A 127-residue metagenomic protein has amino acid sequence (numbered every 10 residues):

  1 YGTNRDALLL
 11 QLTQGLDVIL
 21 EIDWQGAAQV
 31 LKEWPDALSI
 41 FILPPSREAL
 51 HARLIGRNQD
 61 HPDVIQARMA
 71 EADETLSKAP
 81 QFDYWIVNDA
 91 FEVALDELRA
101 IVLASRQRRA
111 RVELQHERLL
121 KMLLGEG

Functional and structural regions predicted by a protein language model:
G2-Q59, L76: ATP-dependent NMP and nucleoside kinases share a basic, alpha-helical "lid"
A7, E71, E97-I101: Alpha-helical elements of Rossmann-like donor-binding domains used by nucleotide-donor carbohydrate transfer enzymes
I19, A72, I86: Residue-level signature of catalytic and energy-coupling elements of molecular machines, predominantly ATP/GTP-dependent
Q59-D60, S77-G127: NTP-dependent small-molecule kinase module
P62-E71: Glycine-rich S-adenosyl-L-methionine
